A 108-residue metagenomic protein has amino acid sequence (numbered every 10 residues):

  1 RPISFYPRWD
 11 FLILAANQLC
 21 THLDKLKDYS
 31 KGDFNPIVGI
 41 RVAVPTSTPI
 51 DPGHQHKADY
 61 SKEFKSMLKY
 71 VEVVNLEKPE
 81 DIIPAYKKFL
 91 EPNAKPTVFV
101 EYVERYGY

Functional and structural regions predicted by a protein language model:
R1-Y108: Conserved thiamine diphosphate
